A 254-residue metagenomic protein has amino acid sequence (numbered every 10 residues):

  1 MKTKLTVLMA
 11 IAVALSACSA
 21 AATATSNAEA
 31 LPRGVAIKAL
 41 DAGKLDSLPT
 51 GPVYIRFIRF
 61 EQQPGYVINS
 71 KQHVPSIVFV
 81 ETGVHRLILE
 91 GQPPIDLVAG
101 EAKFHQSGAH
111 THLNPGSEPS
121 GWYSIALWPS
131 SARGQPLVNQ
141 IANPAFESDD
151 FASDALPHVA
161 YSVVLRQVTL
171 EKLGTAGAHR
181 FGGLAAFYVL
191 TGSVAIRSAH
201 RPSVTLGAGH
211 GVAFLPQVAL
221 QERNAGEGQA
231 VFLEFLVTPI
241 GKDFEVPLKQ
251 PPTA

Functional and structural regions predicted by a protein language model:
M1-L8: Bacterial N-terminal signal peptides that target proteins for export
A14-A17: C-terminal motif of bacterial Sec signal peptides marking the signal peptidase cleavage site
A22-I58, V67, P94-Q106, P115-V164 (+2 more regions): A short, N-terminal "cap"/entry segment at the start of jelly-roll beta-barrel domains of the cupin/DSBH fold
G51-P93: N-terminal, post-signal-peptide region of Sec/Tat-exported proteins
F60-Q63, H85, L89-A109, L170 (+1 more regions): Short acidic-glycine-tyrosine-enriched beta hairpin
N69-S70, L87-I88, H105, A109-S117 (+3 more regions): Short beta-strand His + acidic residue motifs that chelate non-heme Fe in jelly-roll/DSBH and cupin folds
H73-G91, G182-H200, H210: Glycine- and acidic-residue-biased ligand/ion/polar-headgroup-sensing regions
S148-I196: Surface-exposed interaction/gating patches
